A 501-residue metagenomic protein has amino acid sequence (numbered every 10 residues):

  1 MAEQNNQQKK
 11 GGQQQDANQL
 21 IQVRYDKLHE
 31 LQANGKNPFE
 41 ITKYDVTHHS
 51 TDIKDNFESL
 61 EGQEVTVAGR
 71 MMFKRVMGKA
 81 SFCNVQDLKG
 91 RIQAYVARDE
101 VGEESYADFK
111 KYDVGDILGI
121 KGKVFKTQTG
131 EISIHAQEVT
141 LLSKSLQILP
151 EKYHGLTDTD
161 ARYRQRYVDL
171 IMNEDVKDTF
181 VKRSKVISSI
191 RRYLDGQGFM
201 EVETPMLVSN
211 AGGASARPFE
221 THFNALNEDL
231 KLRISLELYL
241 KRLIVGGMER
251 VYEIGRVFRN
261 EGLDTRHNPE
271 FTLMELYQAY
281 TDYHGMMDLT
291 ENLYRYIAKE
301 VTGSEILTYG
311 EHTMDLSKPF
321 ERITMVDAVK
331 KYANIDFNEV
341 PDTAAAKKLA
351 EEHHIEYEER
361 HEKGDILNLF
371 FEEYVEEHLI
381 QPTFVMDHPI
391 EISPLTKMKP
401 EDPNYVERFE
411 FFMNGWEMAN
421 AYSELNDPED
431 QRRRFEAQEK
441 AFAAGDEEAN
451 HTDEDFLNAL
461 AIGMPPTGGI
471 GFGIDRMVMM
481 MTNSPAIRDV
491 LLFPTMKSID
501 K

Functional and structural regions predicted by a protein language model:
M1-K501: Class II aminoacyl-tRNA synthetase catalytic cores and aaRS-like
